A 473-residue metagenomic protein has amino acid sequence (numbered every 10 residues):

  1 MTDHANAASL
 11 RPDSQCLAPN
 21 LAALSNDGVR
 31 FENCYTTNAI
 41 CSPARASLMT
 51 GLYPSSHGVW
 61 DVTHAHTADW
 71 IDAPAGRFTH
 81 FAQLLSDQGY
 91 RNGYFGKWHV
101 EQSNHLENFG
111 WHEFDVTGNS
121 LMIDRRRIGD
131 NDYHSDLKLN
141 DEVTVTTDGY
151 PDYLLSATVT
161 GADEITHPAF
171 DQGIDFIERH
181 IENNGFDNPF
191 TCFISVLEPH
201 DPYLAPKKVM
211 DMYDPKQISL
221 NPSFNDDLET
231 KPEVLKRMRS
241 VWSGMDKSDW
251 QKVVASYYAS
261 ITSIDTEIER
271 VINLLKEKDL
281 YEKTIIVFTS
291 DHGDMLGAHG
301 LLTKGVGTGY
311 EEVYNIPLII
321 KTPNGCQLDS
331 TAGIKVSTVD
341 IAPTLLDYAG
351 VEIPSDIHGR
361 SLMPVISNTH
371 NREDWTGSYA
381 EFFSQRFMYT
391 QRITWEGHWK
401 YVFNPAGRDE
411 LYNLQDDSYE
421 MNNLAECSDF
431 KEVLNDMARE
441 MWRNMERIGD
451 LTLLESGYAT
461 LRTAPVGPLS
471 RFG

Functional and structural regions predicted by a protein language model:
T2, N6, N26, R30 (+3 more regions): Long, internal low-complexity/basic segments
N6-H80, L84-Y90: Active-site segment of extracytoplasmic enzymes that catalyze sulfate/phosphate-ester chemistry
D13-A18, Y35-I40, W70-T79, A162 (+7 more regions): A short beta-strand-to-alpha-helix junction
I40-R45, Q88, H105-P151, H200-M245 (+3 more regions): Core domains of carbohydrate- and sulfate-ester-processing enzymes
L52-T160: Catalytic-site neighborhoods of secreted/periplasmic enzymes that process anionic sulfate/phosphate groups
Q102-I123, D163-F224, K276-I285, E432: Active-site regions of oxyanion-processing enzymes, predominantly non-cytosolic
G118-R127, H292-A298, C326, V339-A342 (+5 more regions): C-terminal cap/loop subdomain of S1 sulfatases and analogous C-terminal strand-loop tails that border
P202-A205, N273-S330, S337: Histidine-centered active-site microenvironments of extracellular/periplasmic hydrolases and transferases
